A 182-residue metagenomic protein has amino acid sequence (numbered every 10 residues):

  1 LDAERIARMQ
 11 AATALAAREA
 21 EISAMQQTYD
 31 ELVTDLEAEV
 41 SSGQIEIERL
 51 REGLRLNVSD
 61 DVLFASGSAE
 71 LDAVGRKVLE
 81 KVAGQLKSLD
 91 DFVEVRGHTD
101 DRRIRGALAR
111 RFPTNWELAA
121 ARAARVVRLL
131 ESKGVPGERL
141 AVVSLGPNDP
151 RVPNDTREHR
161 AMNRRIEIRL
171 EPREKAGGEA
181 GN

Functional and structural regions predicted by a protein language model:
L1-N57, V74: Extracellular/lumenal/periplasmic "stalk" regions immediately C-terminal to a signal peptide or transmembrane helix
R5-A7, E31-V33, A38, R49 (+5 more regions): Low-complexity, compositionally biased segments
Q27, L63-R76, H98-N182: Periplasmic OmpA-like peptidoglycan-binding domain that tethers envelope proteins to the cell wall
D35, E39, G43, V82-F92 (+1 more regions): Structured segments of extracytoplasmic/periplasmic soluble domains in secreted or envelope-associated proteins
V40, Q44-L63, V93, G97-L108 (+1 more regions): Short, charged, surface-exposed interaction patches
V40-S42, R51-G53, S59, S66 (+3 more regions): Extracytoplasmic
